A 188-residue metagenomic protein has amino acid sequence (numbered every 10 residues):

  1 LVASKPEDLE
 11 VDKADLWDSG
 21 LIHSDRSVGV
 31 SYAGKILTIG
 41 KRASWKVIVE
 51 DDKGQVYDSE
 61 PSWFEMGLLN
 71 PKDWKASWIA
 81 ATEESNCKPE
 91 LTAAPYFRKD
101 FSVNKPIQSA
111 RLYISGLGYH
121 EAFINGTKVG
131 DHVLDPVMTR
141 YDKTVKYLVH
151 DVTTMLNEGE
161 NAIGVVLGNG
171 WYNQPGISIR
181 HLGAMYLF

Functional and structural regions predicted by a protein language model:
L1-R42, I48, D52-D58, W74-A80: Recognizes extended acidic, P/S/T-rich segments that occur within or adjacent to Ig-like beta-sandwich modules
K5-V11, D52-Q55, C87-K88, N104-Q108 (+1 more regions): Short, glycine- and charge-enriched coil/turn segments that flank and shape catalytic ligand pockets
L9-K13, Q55-Y57, K72-W74, N86 (+3 more regions): Short acidic, gly/pro-rich beta-turn/loop elements at beta-sheet edges and active-site/ligand-binding grooves
I22-D25, E84-Y96, V137-V145: Extracellular beta-rich ligand/substrate-recognition surface
R26, D58, N70-W74, L91-P95 (+1 more regions): A short, polar/charged loop/turn motif at coil->beta-strand junctions and beta-hairpin connectors
K41-K46, D51, W63-N70, F97-F188: Accessory beta-strand-rich segments of carbohydrate-active enzymes
M66-K88, M185-F188: Low-complexity, Pro/Ser/Thr- and charge-rich linker/hinge segments at domain boundaries
